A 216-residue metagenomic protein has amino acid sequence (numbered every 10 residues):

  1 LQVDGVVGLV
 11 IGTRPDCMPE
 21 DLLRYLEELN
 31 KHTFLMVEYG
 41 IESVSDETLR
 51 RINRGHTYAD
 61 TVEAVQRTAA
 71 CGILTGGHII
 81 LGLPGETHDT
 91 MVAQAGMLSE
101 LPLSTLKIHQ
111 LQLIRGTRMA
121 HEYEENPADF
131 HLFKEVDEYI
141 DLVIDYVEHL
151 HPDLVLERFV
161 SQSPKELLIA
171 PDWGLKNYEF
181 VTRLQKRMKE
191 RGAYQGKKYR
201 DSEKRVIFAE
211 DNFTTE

Functional and structural regions predicted by a protein language model:
L1-Y58, E63-A64, A70: Conserved SAM/AdoMet-binding glycine-rich loop
Q2, L29-H32, A93-I108, V181-Q195: Structural recognition of alpha->loop->beta junctions
Q2-G8, A59-G77, L101, F130-D153: Alpha-helix-loop-beta-strand connector modules within alpha/beta enzyme cores
I11, Y39, L98, L106 (+2 more regions): Conserved, mostly hydrophobic/aromatic
D21-Y25, P84-E100: Catalytic cores of alpha/beta
G40, S45, T68-T90, H109-R115 (+2 more regions): Conserved strand-turn element in the central/C-terminal portion of the radical SAM core barrel that lines
I52-D60, E86-A93, P127-E138, K176: Alpha-helix N-cap and loop-to-helix initiation/capping positions
T105, L113-E216: Auxiliary Fe-S-binding modules of radical SAM enzymes
